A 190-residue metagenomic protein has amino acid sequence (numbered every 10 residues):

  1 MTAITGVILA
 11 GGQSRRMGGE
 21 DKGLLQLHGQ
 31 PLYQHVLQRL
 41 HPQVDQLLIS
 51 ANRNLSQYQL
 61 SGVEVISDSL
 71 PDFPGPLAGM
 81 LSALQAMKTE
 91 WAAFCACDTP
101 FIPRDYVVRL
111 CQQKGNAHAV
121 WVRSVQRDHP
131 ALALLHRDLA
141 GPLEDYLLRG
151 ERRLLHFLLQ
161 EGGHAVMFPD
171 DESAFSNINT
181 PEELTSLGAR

Functional and structural regions predicted by a protein language model:
M1-E151, H156-F175, E182: Nucleotide and nucleotide-moiety/phosphate-recognizing core
